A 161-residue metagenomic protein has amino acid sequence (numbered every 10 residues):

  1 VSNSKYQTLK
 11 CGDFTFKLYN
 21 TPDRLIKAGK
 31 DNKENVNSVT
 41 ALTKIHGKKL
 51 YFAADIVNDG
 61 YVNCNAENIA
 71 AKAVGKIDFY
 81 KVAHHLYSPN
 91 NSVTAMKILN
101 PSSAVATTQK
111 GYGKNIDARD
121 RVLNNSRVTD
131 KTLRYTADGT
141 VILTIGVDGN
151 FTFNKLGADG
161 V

Functional and structural regions predicted by a protein language model:
V1-C64, R127-V161: Flexible, acidic/histidine-containing loops and adjacent segments that form or flank the divalent-metal
P22-I116: Active-site-proximal loop/helix segments of hydrolase catalytic cores
N100-S103, N125-K131: A short helix->loop->beta-strand "cap" motif at the edges of active sites that frequently abuts
G113-R119, L143-I145: Short, charged, surface-exposed secondary-structure boundary motifs
R121-L123: OB-fold nucleic-acid-binding modules
